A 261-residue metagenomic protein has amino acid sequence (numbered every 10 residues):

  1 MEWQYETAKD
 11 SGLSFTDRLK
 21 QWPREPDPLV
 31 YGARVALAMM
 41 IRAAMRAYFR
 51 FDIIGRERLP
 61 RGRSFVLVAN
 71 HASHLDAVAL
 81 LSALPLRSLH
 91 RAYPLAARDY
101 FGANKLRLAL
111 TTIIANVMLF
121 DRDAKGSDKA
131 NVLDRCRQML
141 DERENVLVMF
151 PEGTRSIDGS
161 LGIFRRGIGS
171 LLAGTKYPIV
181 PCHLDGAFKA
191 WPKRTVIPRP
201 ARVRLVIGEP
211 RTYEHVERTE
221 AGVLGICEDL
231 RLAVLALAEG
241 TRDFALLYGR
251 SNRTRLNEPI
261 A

Functional and structural regions predicted by a protein language model:
M1-E25, L29-A33, K129-A261: Non-catalytic C-terminal accessory region of glycerolipid acyltransferases and related lyso-lipid remodeling enzymes
V30-F49, L108, T112: Short hydrophobic helices that act as membrane-entry/anchoring signals
I41-H71: Helix-to-loop junction immediately C-terminal to a conserved catalytic motif
R42-A47, D123-S127, D158: Short, flexible loop segments at the rims of nucleotide/cofactor-binding pockets, characterized by
R42-R46, P85, L110-I113, I197-P198 (+1 more regions): Short, conserved catalytic or adaptor-binding loops enriched in Gly and charged residues
A47-D52, D128-D134: Glycine-rich, highly charged phosphate/nucleotide-binding loops
I53, P94, V117-L119, I179 (+1 more regions): Conserved beta-strand scaffold positions in the cores of enzyme catalytic domains, especially in NTP/NDP-utilizing
R61-A124: Catalytic core of membrane glycerolipid acyltransferases/transacylases, capturing the structured, soluble-facing
